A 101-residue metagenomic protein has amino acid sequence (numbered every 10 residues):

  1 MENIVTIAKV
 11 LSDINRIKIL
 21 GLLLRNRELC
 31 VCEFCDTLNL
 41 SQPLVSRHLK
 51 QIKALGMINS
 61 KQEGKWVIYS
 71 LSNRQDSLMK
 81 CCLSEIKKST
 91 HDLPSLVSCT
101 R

Functional and structural regions predicted by a protein language model:
E2-N3, R25, N73-R101: Amphipathic alpha-helical dimerization/coiled-coil segments that flank or bridge DNA-binding/regulatory modules
E2-P43, E63-Q75: N-terminal helix-turn-helix DNA-binding core of bacterial DNA-binding proteins
K18, L29, L55, S89-D92: Generic macromolecular interface patches on structured domains
D36, K53-A54: Alpha-helical residues within the helix-turn-helix
L49-K50: Short, hydrophobic-biased segments on the C-terminal half of alpha helices that form "recognition helices"
